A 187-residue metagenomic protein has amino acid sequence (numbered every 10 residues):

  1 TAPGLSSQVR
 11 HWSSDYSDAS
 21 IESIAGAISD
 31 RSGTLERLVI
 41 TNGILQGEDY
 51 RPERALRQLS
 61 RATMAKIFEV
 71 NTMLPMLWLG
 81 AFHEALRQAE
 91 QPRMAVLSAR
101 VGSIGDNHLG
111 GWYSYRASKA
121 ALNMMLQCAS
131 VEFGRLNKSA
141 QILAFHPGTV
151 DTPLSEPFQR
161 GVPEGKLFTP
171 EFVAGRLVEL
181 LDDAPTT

Functional and structural regions predicted by a protein language model:
T1: Canonical Rossmann dinucleotide-binding motif of NAD(H)/NADP(H)-dependent dehydrogenases/reductases, specifically
G4-I21: Rossmann-fold cofactor-recognition segment
A25, L79, L126, A174: Short-chain dehydrogenase/reductase
A27-N42, G47: A glycine-rich helix->loop->beta "capping" turn within Rossmann-like NAD(P)(H)-dependent oxidoreductase domains
V39, A95, I142-F145, S155: Hydrophobic structural elements of the Rossmann-like NAD(P)H-binding subdomain that define the short-chain
I44-E48, P52-M73, L77, R87-L136: Catalytic loop of short-chain dehydrogenase/reductase
F133-V150, T187: Conserved Rossmann-fold SDR core element
A144, T152, E156-T187: C-terminal helical subdomain
